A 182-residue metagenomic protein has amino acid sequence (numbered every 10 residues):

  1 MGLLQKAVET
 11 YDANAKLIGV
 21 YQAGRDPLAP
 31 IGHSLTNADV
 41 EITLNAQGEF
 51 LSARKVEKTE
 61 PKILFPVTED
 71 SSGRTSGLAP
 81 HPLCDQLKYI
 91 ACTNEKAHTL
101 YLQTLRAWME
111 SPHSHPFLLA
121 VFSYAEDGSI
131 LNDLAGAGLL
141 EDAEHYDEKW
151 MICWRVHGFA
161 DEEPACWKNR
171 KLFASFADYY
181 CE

Functional and structural regions predicted by a protein language model:
M1-E182: Conserved phosphate-interacting/catalytic interface
